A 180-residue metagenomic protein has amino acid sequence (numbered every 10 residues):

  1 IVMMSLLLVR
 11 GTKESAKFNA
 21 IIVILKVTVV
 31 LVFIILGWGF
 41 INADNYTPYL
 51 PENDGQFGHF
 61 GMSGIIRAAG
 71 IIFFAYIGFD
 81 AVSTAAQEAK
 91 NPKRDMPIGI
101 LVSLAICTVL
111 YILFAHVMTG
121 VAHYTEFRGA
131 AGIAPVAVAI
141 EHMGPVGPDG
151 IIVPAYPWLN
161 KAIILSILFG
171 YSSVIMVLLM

Functional and structural regions predicted by a protein language model:
I1-A43, I100-L104: Membrane-interface loop-to-helix entry segments
V2-L6, I66-F73, A162-M176: Hydrophobic alpha-helical transmembrane segments of multi-pass membrane proteins
R10-A20, F79-L110, F114: Hydrophobic, small-residue-rich membrane helices and short re-entrant helix-turn-helix hairpins that build
R10-K17, G58-G61, D95, I151-I164: Juxtamembrane loop-transmembrane helix junctions in multi-pass integral membrane proteins, especially the extracellular
N42-G55, F127-R128: Membrane-interface helix termini and inter-helical loops of multi-pass transporters
I72-A75, R94: Channel- or pocket-lining gating/hinge segments that regulate access to a cavity or pore
F79-A86, S172-M180: Membrane-embedded alpha-helices of multi-pass transport/permease systems
G99-M176: TM-loop-TM module centered on a large, flexible mid-protein loop between adjacent transmembrane helices in multi-pass
